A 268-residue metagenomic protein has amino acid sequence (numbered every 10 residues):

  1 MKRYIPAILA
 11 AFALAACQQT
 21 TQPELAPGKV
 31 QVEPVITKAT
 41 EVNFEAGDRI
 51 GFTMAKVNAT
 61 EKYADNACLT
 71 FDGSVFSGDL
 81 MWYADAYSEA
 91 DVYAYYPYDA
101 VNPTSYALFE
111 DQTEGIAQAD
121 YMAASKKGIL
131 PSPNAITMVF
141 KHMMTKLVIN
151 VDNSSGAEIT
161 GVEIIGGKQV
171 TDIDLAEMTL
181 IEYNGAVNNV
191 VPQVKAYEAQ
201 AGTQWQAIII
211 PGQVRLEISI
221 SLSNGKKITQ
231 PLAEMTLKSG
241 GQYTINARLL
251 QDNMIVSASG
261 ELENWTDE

Functional and structural regions predicted by a protein language model:
M1-Y4, Q19: Positively charged n-region of N-terminal signal peptides that target proteins for export
Y4, A135-T137, K227: A general structural-boundary detector
P6-A10: Sec-dependent N-terminal signal peptides
A13-A16: C-terminal motif of bacterial Sec signal peptides marking the signal peptidase cleavage site
T20-G161, G167, V194-G212, K238-G241 (+3 more regions): Short, low-hydrophobicity acidic/polar segments
G161-G241: Contiguous ligand/interfacial binding patches
I220-E268: C-terminal appended segment following the main domain
